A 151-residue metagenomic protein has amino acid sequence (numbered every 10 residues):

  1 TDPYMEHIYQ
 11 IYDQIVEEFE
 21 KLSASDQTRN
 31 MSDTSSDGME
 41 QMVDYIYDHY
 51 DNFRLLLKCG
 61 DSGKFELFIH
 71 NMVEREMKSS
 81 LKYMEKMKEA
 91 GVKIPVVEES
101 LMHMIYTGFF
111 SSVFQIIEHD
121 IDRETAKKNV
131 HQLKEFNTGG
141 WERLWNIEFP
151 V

Functional and structural regions predicted by a protein language model:
T1-E20: An amphipathic alpha-helix adjacent to DNA-recognition modules
P3, H7, D48, G60: Residue-level signal for short amphipathic helical patches enriched in basic/charged and nearby hydrophobic residues
Q14-H49: Hydrophobic alpha-helical connector segments
F19-D26, F53-G60, M87, I116-I121 (+1 more regions): Secondary-structure edge/capping motif, primarily at the C-terminal ends of alpha-helices and the immediately following
T28-M31, S35, D61, F65 (+2 more regions): Residue-level recognition of alpha-helical structural elements
G38-D48, S62-E89, E99-S111: Amphipathic alpha-helical packing segments from all-alpha helical-bundle domains
D48, K78, K82-E85, H103 (+1 more regions): C-terminal peripheral helix-coil segments that are non-catalytic and often amphipathic
